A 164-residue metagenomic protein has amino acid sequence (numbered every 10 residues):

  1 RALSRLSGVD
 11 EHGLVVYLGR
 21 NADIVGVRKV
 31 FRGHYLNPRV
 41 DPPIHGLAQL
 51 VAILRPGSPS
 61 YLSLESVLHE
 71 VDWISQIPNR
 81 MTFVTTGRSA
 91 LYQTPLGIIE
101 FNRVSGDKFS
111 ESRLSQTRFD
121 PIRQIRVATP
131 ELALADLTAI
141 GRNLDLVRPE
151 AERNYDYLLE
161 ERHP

Functional and structural regions predicted by a protein language model:
R1-R55: Short beta-edge/loop segments at beta->alpha junctions of small alpha/beta modules that act as binding/recognition
P38-P164: Nucleic-acid-binding surface
